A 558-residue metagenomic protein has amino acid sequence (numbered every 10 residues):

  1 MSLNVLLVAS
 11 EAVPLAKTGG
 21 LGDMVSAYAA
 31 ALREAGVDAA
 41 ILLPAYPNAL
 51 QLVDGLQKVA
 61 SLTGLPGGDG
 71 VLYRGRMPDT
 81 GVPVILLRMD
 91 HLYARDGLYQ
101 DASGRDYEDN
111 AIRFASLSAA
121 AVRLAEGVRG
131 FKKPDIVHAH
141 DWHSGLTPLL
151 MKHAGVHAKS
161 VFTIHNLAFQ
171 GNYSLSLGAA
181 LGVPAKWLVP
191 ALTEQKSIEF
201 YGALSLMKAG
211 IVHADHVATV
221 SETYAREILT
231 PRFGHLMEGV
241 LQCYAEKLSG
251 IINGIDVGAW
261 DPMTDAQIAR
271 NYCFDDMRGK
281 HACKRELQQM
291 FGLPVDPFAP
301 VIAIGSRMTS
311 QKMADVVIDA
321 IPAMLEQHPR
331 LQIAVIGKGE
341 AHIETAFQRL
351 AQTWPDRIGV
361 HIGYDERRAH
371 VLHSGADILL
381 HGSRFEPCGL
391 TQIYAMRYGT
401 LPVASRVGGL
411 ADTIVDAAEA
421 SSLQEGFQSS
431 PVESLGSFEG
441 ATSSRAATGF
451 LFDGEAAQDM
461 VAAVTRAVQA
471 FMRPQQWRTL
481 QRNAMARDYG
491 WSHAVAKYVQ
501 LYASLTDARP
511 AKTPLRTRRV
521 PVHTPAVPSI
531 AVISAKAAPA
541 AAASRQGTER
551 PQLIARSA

Functional and structural regions predicted by a protein language model:
M1-A558: Catalytic cores of nucleotide-sugar-dependent glycosyltransferases that transfer UDP/GDP/TDP-activated
